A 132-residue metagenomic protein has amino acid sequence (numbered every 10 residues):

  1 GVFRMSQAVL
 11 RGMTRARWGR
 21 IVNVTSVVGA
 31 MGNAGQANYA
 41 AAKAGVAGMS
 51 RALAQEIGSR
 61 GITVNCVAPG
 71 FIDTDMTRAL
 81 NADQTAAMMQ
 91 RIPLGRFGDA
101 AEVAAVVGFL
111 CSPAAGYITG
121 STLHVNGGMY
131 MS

Functional and structural regions predicted by a protein language model:
S6, A42, S50: Active-site helix of classical SDR
R11, Q55-S59, G116: Alpha-helical segment proximal to the catalytic Tyr-Lys
T14-R15, I57-S59, I72, G98 (+1 more regions): A short hydrophobic alpha-helix cap/turn motif
S26: Residue(s) in the substrate-gating loop at a strand-loop-helix junction that position the organic substrate next
M31-A37, S59-R60, G95, P113: Active-site loop immediately N-terminal to the catalytic Tyr-X3-Lys motif of short-chain dehydrogenase/reductase
G32-A40, A52, L80: Active-site loop-to-helix junction immediately N-terminal to the catalytic Tyr of the SDR YXXXK motif in Rossmann-fold
G58, T63, I118-G120, N126: Short, small/polar-rich loop/turn modules that mediate ligand/substrate recognition or access, typified
I92-V103, A114: A conserved structural motif in NAD(P)-dependent oxidoreductases
